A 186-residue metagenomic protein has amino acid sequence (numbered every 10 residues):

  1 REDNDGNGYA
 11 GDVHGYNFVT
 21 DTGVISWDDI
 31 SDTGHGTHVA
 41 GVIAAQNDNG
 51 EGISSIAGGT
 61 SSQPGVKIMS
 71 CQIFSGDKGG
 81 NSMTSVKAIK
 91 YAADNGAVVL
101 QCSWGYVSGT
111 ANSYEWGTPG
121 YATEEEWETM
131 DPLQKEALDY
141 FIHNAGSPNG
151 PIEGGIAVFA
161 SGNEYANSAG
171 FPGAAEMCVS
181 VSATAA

Functional and structural regions predicted by a protein language model:
R1-T84, N95-V98, G105-A111, P151-G154 (+2 more regions): Subtilisin-like serine protease catalytic core
V39, A97-A186: Catalytic-core segments of hydrolase enzymes
M83-D94, D139: Amphipathic, non-transmembrane alpha-helical secondary structure
